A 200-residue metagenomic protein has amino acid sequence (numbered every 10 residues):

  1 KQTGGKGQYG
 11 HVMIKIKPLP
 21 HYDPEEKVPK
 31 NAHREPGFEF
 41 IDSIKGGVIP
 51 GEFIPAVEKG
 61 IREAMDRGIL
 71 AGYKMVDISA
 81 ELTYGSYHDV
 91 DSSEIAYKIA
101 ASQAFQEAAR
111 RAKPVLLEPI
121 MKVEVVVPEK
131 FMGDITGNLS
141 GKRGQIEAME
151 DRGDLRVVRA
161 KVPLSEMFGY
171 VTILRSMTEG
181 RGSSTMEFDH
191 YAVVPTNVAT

Functional and structural regions predicted by a protein language model:
K1-T200: Accessory interaction regions appended to the cores of large information-processing enzymes
